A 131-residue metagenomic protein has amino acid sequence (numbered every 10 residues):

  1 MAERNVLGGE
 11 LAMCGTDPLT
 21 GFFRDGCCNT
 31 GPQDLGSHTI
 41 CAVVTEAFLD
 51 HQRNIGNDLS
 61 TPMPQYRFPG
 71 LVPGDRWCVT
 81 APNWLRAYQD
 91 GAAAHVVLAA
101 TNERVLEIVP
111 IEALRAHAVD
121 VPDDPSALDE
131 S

Functional and structural regions predicted by a protein language model:
M1-A47, D120: Extended boundary segments
V43-D58: Short, basic/aromatic beta-hairpin or loop at an interaction surface
S60-R67: Short alpha-helix capping/helix-loop boundary micro-motifs
W84-E107: Short, compositionally biased
E103-S131: Glycine- and charge-enriched low-complexity intrinsically disordered segments
